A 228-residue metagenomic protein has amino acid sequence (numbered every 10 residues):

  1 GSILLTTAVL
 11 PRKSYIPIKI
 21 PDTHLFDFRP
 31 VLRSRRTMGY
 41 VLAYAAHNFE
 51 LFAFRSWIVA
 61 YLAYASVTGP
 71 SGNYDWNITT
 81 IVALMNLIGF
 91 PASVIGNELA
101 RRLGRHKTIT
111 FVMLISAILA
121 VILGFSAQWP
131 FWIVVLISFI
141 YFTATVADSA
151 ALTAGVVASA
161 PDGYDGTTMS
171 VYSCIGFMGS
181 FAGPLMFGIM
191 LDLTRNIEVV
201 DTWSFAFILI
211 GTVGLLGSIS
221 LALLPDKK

Functional and structural regions predicted by a protein language model:
G1-V9, S204-A222: Symmetry-related core transmembrane helices of the 12-TM Major Facilitator Superfamily/SLC fold
L10-L42: Juxtamembrane intracellular "pre-TM" segments in multi-pass secondary transporters
R36-F90, G183-P184: Extracytoplasmic gate region of multi-pass secondary transporters
G72-Y74, I189-T212: A membrane-interface helix-boundary motif in multi-pass transporters
A92-R105, L191-D192: Helix-to-loop junctions at the C-terminal end of transmembrane segments in multipass secondary transporters
G104-G155: C-terminal transmembrane helical hairpin of 12-TM major facilitator-type secondary transporters
S159-R195: A late C-terminal transmembrane helix in Major Facilitator Superfamily
